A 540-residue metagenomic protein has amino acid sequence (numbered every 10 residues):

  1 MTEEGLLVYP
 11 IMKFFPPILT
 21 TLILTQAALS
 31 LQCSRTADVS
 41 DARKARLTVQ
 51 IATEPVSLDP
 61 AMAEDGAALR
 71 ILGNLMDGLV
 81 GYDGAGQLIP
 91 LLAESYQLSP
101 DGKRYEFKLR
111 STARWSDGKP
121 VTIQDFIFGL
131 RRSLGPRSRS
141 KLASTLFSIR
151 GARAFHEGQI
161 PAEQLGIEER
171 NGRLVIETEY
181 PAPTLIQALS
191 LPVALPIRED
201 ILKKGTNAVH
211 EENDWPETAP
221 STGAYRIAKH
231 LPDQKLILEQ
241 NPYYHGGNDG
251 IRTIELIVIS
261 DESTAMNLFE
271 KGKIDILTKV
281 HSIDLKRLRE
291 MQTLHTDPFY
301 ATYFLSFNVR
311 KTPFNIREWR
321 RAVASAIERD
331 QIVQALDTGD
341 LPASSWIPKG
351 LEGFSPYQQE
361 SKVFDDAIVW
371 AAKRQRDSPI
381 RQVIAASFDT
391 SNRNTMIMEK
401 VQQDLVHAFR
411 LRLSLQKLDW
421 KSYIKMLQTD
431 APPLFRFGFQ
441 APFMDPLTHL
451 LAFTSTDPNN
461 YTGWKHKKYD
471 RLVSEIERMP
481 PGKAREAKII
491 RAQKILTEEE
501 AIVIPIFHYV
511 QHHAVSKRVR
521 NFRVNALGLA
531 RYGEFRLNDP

Functional and structural regions predicted by a protein language model:
Q50-P100, R131, S138, T218-S221: N-terminal lobe/hinge region of extracytoplasmic solute-binding protein
K108, I127, L134, K141-L202: Surface-exposed binding/hinge segments that line and control ligand-binding clefts or catalytic entry sites
T122-G129, N171-E177, G223-A224, I251-T253 (+4 more regions): Alpha-helical secondary-structure segments
G158, N171, Y180-D249, T253 (+1 more regions): Gly/Pro-rich hinge or "lid" segments in bacterial periplasmic/extracellular proteins
I167, V333, T338, L411-Y423 (+3 more regions): Extracytoplasmic/peripheral linker and loop segments enriched in polar/acidic and small residues with frequent Thr/Pro
A228-E239, E255-K311, Q334: Extracellular/periplasmic solute-recognition and catalytic clefts
T338-Q375, F388-M396: Structural transition elements
H513-P540: Long beta-strand-rich cores associated with HINT superfamily self-processing modules
